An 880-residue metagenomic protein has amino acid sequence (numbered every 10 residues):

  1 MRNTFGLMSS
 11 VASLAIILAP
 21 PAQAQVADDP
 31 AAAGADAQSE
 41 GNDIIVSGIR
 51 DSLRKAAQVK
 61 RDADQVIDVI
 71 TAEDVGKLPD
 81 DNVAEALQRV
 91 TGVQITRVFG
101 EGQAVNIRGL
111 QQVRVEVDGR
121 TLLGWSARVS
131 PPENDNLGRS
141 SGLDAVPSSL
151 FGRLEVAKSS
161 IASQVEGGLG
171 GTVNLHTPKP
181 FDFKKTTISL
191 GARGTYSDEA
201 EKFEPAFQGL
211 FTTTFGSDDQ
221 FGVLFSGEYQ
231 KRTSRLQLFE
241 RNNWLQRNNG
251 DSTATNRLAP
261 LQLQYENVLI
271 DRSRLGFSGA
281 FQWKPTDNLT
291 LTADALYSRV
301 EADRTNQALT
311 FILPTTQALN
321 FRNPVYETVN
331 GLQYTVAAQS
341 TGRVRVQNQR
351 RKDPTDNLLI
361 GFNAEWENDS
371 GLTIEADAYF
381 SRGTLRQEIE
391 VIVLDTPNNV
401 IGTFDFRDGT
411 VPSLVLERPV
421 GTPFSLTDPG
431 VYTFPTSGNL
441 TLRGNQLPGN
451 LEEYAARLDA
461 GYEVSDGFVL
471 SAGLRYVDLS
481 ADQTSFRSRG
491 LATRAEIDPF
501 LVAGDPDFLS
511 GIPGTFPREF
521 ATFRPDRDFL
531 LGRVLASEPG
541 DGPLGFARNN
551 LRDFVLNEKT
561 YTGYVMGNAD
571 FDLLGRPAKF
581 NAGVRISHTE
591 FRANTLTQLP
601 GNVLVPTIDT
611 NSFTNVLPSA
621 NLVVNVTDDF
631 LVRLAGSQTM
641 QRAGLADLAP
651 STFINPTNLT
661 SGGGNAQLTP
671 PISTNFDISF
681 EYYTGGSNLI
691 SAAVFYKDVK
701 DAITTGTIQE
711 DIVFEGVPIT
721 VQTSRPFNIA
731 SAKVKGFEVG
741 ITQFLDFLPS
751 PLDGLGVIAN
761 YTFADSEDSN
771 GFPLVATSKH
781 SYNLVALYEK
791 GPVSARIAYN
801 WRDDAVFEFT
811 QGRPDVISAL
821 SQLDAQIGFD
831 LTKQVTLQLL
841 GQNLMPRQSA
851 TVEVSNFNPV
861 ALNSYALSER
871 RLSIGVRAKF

Functional and structural regions predicted by a protein language model:
I45-L78, W125-N134: N-terminal periplasmic "start-of-domain" segments of outer-membrane beta-barrel proteins
A84-V129, K158: Extracytoplasmic beta-strand/coil segments of soluble accessory domains associated with Gram-negative outer-membrane
T121, S126, S480, R518-S537 (+6 more regions): Surface-exposed extracellular loop regions of Gram-negative outer-membrane beta-barrel proteins, predominantly
G124, E133-S141, S149-V156, S163-G250 (+4 more regions): Outer-membrane beta-barrel translocator/receptor signature
L150, G171-T177, G194-T195, F203-T212 (+15 more regions): Outer-membrane beta-barrel transmembrane strands
Q349-N357, L551-E558, N611, M640-V699 (+6 more regions): Outer-membrane beta-barrel signature, preferentially recognizing the C-terminal barrel domain of Gram-negative
Y696-D698, F714-F807, M845: Gram-negative outer-membrane beta-barrel transporters
K700, L755, D803-F807, F829-F880: C-terminal beta-signal and adjacent terminal beta-strands/loops of Gram-negative outer-membrane beta-barrel proteins
